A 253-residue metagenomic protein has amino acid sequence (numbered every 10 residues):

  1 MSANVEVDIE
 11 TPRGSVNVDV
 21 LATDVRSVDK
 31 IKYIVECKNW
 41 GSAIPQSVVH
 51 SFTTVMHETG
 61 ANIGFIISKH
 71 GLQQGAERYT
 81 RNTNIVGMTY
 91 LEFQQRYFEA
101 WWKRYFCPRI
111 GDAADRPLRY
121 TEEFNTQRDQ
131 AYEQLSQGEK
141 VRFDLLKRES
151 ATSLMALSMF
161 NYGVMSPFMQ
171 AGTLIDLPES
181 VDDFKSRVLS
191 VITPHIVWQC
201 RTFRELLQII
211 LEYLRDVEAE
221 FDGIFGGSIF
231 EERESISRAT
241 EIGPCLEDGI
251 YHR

Functional and structural regions predicted by a protein language model:
M1-R253: Mixed-charge (Asp/Glu-Lys/Arg
